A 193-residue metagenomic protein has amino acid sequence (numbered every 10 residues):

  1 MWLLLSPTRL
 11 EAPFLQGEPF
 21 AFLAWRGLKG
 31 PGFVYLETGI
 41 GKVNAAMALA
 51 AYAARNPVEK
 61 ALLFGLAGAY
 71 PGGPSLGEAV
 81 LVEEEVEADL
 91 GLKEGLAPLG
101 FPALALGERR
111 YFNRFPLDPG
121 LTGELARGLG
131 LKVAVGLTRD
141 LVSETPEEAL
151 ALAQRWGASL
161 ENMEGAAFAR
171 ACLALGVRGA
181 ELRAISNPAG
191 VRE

Functional and structural regions predicted by a protein language model:
M1-P57: N-terminal short beta-loop-beta anion/metal-coordinating cradle
P13-Q16, P71-G73, G91, E148 (+2 more regions): Short glycine-/acidic-enriched loop or helix-start segments at secondary-structure transitions that form or flank
L36, L62, V80, K132-L137 (+2 more regions): Hydrophobic/aromatic beta-strand patches that form the interior of the parallel beta-sheet core in alpha/beta enzyme
A54-E59, L175-V177: Glycine-rich phosphate-binding loop signature in dinucleotide/nucleotide-binding domains
P71-W156: Mid-sequence, gly/pro-rich, charge-dense loop/helix-turn segments that line enzyme active sites
N162-R178: Short glycine-rich, acidic/polar surface loops and turns
G179, A184-E193: Regulatory input/activation interfaces that engage signals or partners
